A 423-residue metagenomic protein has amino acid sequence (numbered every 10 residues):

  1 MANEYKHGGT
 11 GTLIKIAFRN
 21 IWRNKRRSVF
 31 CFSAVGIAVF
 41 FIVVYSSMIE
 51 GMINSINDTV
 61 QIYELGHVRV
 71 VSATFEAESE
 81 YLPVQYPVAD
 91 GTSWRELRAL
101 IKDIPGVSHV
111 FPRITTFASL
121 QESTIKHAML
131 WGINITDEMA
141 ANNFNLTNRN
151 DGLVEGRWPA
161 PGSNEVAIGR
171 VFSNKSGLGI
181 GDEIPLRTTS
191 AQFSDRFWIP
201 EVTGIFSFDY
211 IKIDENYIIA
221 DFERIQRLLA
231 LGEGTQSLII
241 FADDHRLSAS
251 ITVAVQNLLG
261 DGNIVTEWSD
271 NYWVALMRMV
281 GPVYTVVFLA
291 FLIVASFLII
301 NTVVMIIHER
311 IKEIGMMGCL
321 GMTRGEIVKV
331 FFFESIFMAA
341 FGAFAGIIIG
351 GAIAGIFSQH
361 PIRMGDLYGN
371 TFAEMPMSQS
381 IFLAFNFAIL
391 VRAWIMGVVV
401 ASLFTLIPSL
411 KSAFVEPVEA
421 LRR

Functional and structural regions predicted by a protein language model:
R27-I53, F344: Short, strongly hydrophobic transmembrane alpha-helices
Y45, M52, D244-F297, I306-H308 (+1 more regions): Peri-transmembrane interface segments
S46-M129, R157: Hydrophobic, regular-secondary-structure patches
L130-K175: Short beta-strand boundary microenvironments
L153-R157, E165-A167, V171-G262: Basic-flanked hydrophobic alpha-helices used for secretion and membrane insertion
V304, I311-S358, R392: Transmembrane alpha-helical interface segments in multi-pass membrane proteins
A345-R392, L406: Short helix-loop junctions at transmembrane helix boundaries
F382-R423: C-terminal membrane-exit region of the final transmembrane helix in multipass inner-membrane proteins
